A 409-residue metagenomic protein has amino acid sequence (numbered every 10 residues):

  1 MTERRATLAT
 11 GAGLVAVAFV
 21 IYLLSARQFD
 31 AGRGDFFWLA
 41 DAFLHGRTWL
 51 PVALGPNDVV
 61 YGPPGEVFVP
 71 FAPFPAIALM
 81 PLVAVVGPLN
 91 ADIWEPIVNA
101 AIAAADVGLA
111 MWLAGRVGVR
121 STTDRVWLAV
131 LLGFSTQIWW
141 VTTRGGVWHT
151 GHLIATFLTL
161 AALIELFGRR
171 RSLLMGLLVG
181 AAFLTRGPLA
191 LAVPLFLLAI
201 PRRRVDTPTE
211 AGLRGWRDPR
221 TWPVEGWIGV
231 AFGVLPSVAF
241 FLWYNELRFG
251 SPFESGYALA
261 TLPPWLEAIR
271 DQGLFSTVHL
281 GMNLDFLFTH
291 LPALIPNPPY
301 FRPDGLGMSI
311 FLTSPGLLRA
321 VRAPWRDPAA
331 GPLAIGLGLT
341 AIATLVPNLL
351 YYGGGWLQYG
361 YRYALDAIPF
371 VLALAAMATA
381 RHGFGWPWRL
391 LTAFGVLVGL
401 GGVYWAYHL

Functional and structural regions predicted by a protein language model:
M1-L409: Membrane-proximal envelope and lipid/glycan-remodeling enzymes
